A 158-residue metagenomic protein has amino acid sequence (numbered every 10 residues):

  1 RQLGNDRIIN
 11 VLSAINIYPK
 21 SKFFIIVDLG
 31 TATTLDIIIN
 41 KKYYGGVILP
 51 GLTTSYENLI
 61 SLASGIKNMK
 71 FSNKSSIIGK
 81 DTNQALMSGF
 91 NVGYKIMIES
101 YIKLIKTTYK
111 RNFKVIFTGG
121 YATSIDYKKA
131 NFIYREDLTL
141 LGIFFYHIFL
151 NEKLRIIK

Functional and structural regions predicted by a protein language model:
R1-F24, N40-K158: Nucleotide/phosphate-binding catalytic cleft detector across ATP-hydrolyzing and phosphate-transferring enzymes
I26, T33-I38: Short beta-strand scaffold segments in enzyme catalytic cores
G30-A32, T53: Conserved mixed alpha/beta catalytic, RNA-binding, or beta-rich assembly cores of soluble enzyme, regulatory
